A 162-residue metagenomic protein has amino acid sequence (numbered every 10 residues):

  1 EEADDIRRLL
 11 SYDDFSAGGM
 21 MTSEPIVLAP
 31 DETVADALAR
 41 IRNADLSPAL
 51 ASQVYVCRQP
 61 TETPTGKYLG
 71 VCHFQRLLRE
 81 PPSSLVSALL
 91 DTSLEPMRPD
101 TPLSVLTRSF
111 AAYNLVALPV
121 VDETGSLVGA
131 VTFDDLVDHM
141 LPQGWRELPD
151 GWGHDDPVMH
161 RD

Functional and structural regions predicted by a protein language model:
E1-D162: Cytosolic regulatory modules rich in charged/polar residues
